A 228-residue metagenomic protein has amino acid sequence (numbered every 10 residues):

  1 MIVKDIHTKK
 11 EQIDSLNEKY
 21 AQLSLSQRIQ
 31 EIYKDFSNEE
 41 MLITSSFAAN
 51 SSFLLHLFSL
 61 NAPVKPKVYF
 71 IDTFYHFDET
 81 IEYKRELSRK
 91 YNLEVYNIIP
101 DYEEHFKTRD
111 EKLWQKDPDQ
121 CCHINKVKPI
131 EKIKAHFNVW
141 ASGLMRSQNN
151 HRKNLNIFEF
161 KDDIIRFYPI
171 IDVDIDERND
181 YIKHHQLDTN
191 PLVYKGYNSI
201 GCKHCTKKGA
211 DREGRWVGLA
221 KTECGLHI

Functional and structural regions predicted by a protein language model:
I2-I228: Nucleotide-activated chemistry modules centered on ATP-dependent adenylation/adenylyltransferase
